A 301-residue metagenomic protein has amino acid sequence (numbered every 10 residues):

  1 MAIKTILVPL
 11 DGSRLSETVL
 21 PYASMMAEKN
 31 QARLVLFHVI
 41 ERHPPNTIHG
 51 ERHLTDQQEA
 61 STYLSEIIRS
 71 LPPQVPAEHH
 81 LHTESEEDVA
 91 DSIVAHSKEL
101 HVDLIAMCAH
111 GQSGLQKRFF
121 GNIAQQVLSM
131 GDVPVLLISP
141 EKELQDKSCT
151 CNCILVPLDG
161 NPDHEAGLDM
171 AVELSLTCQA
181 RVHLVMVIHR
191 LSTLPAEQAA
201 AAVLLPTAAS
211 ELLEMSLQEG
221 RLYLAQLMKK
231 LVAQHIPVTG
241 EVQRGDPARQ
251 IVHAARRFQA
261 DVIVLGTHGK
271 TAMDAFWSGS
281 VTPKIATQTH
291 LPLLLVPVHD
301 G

Functional and structural regions predicted by a protein language model:
M1, R69-I105, K229-I263, D300-G301: Structural beta-alpha unit
M1-P45, G50-Q58, S65-E66: Hydrophobic, helix-prone linear segments
M1-T18, N46, V75, L104 (+5 more regions): Intrinsically disordered or low-complexity boundary/linker segments at protein termini and domain junctions
A2-K4, M25-K29, V94-L144, H253-G301: Gly/Ser-rich helix-loop-strand patches that form or flank binding pockets for ribonucleotide-derived cofactors
T5, Q31-V35, P76, N152-C153 (+2 more regions): Residues at the starts of beta-strands that form the adenosine-phosphate
H38-Y63, D88, S92-A95, V187-L222: Acidic, proline/glycine-rich short linear motifs
N152-P195, S210, E214, R221 (+3 more regions): Surface-exposed interaction/gating patches
